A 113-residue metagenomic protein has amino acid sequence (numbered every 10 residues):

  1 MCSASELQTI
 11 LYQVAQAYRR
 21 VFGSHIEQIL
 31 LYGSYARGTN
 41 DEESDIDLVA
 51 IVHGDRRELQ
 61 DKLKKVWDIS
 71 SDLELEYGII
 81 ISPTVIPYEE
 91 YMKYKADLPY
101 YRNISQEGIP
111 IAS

Functional and structural regions predicted by a protein language model:
M1-E27, R37-E42, H53-S113: Catalytic core of pol beta-like nucleotidyltransferases
S34: Basic/aromatic recognition patch in beta-strand/loop cores that engages polyanionic ligands
I46-I51: Short beta-strand->loop micro-motif that forms the acidic, two-metal-ion catalytic signature in nucleotide-processing
